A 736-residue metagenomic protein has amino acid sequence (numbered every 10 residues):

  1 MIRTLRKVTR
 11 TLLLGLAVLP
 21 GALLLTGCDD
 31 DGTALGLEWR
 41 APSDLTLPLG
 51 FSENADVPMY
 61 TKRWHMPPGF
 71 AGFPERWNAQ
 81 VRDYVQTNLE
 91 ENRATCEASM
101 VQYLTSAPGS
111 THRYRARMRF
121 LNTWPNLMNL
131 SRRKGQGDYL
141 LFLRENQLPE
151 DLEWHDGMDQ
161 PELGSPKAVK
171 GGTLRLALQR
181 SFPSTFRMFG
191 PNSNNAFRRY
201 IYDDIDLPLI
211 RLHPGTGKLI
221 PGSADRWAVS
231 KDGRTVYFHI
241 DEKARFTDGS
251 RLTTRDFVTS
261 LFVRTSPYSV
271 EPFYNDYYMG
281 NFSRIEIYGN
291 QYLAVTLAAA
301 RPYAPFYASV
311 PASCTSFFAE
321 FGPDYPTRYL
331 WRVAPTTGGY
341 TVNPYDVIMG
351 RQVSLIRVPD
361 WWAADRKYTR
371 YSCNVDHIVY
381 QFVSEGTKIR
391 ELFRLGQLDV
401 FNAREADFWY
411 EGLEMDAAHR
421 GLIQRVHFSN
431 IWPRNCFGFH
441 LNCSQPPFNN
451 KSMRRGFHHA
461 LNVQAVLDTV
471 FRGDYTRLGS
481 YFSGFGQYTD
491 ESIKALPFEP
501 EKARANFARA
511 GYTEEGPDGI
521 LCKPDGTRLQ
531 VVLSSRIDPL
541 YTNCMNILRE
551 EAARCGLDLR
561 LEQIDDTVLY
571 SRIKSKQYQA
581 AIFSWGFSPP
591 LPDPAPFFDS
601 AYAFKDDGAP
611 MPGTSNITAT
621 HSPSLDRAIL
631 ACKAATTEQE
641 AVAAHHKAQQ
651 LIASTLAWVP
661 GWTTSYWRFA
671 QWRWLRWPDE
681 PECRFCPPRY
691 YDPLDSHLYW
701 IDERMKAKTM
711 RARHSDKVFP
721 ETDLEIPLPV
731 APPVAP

Functional and structural regions predicted by a protein language model:
R40, D44, P48, S52-N54 (+14 more regions): Detector for C-terminal structural segments
R63, P67-V85, G109, R113 (+4 more regions): Aromatic- and charge-enriched surface segment that lines or borders ligand/interaction sites
C96, K167-V169, R175, F273-D324 (+3 more regions): Surface-exposed binding/hinge segments that line and control ligand-binding clefts or catalytic entry sites
R144, D151, Q160, T173-K231 (+2 more regions): N-terminal lobe/hinge region of extracytoplasmic solute-binding protein
R175, T253-F262, N290-T296, G339 (+8 more regions): Alpha-helical secondary-structure segments
N195, Y200-L207, H213-K218, S309-H377 (+3 more regions): Gly/Pro-rich hinge or "lid" segments in bacterial periplasmic/extracellular proteins
P267-P272, I285-I287, P344-I356, Q381-Q445 (+4 more regions): Extracellular/periplasmic solute-recognition and catalytic clefts
R328, W361-L413, I537, R549 (+2 more regions): Ligand-site clamp/hinge motif
